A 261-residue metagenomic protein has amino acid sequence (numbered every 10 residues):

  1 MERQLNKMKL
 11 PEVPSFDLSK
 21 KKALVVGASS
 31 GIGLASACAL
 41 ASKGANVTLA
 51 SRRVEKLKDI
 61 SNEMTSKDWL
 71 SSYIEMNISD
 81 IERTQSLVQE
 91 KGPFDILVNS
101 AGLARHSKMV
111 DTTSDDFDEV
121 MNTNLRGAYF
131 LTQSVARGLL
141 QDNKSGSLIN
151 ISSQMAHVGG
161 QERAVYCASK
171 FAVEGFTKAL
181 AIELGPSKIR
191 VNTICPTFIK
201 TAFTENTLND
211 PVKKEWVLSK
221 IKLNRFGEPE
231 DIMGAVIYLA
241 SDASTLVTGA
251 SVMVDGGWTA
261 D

Functional and structural regions predicted by a protein language model:
R3-P14, V158, I237, T248-D261: Short C-terminal tail/terminal secondary-structure segment of NAD(P)H-dependent dehydrogenase/reductase domains
S29-G31: Conserved glycine-rich cofactor-binding loop
K108-M109, D116-M121, V217: Substrate-binding pocket helix/loop in short-chain dehydrogenase/reductase
Y129, I189-R190, R225-V254, T259: C-terminal substrate-recognition "lid" of short-chain dehydrogenase/reductases
T132, S169, T177: Active-site helix of classical SDR
R137, I182-P186, T245: Alpha-helical segment proximal to the catalytic Tyr-Lys
S153: Residue(s) in the substrate-gating loop at a strand-loop-helix junction that position the organic substrate next
